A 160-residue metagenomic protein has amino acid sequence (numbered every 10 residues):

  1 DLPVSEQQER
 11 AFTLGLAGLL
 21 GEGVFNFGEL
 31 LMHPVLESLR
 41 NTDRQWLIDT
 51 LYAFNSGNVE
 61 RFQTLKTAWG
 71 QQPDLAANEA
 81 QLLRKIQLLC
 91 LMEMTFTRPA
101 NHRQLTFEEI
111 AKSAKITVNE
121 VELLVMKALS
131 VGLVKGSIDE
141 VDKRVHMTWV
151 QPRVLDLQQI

Functional and structural regions predicted by a protein language model:
D1-I160: Charged, E/D/K/R/S-rich low-complexity terminal regions of large eukaryotic assembly subunits
